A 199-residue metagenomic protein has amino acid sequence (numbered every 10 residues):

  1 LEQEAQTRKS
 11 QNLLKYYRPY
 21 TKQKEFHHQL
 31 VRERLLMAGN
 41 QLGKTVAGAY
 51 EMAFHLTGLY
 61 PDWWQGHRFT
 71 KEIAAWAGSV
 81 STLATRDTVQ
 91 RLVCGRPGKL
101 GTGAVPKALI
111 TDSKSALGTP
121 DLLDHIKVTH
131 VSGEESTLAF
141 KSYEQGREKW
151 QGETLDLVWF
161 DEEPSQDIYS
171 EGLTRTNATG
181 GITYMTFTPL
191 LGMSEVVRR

Functional and structural regions predicted by a protein language model:
L1-R199: Phosphate/NTP-binding elements of NTP-utilizing enzymes
